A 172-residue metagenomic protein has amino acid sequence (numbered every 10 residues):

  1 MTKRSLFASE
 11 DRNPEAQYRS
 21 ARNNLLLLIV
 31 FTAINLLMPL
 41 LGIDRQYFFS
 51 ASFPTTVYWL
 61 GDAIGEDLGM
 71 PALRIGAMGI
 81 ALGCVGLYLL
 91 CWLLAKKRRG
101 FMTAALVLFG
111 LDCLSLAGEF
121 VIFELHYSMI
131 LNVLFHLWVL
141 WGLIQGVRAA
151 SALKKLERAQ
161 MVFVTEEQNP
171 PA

Functional and structural regions predicted by a protein language model:
M1-A172: Topology signature of small-to-medium multi-pass alpha-helical membrane proteins
